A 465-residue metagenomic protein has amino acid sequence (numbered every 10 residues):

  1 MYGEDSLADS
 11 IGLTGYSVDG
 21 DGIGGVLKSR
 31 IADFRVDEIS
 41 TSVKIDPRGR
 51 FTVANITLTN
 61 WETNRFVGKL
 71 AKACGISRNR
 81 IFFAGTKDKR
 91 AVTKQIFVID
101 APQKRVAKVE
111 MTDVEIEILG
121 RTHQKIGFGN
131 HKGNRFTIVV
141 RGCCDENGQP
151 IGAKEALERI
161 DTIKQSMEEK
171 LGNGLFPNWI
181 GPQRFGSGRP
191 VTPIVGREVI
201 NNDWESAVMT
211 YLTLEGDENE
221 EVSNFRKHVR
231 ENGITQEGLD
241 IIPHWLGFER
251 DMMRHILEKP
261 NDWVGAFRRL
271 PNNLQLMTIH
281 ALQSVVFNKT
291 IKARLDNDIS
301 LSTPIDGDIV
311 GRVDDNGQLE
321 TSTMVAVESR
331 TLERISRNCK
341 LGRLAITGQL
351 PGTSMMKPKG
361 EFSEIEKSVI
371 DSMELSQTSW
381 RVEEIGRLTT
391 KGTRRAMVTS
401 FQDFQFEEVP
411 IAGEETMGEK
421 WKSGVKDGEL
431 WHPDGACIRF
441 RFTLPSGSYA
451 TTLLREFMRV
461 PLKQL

Functional and structural regions predicted by a protein language model:
M1-I45, F51, T59-N64, A73-R441 (+3 more regions): Extended, charged/glycine-rich binding lobes that contact polyanionic ligands
V67: Generic structural marker for isolated residues within well-ordered, non-membrane alpha-helices of soluble domains
S448-T452: Pseudouridine synthase
